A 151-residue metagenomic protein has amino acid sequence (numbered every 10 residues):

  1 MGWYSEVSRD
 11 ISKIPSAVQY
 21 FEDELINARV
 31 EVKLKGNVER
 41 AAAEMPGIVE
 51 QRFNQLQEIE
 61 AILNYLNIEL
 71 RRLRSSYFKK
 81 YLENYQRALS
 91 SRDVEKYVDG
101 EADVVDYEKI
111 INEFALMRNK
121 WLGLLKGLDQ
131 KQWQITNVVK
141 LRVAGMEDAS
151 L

Functional and structural regions predicted by a protein language model:
M1-V30: Extended, charged low-complexity scaffolding/tethering segments
D23-N54: Short, charge-rich amphipathic alpha-helices with coiled-coil/heptad character
A42-M45, V49-L56, I111, L116-W121 (+1 more regions): Extended alpha-helical coiled-coil scaffold domains characteristic of the BAR superfamily
E60, K80, L122: Catalytic phosphate/metal-binding cores of nucleic-acid and nucleotide-processing enzymes, i.e., regions that mediate
L66-I110: Extended, amphipathic alpha-helical coiled-coil scaffold segments used for oligomerization/tethering in eukaryotic
N67-S75, D106-L141: Long amphipathic alpha-helical coiled-coil segments
R142-L151: Acidic, low-complexity, intrinsically disordered peripheral segments
